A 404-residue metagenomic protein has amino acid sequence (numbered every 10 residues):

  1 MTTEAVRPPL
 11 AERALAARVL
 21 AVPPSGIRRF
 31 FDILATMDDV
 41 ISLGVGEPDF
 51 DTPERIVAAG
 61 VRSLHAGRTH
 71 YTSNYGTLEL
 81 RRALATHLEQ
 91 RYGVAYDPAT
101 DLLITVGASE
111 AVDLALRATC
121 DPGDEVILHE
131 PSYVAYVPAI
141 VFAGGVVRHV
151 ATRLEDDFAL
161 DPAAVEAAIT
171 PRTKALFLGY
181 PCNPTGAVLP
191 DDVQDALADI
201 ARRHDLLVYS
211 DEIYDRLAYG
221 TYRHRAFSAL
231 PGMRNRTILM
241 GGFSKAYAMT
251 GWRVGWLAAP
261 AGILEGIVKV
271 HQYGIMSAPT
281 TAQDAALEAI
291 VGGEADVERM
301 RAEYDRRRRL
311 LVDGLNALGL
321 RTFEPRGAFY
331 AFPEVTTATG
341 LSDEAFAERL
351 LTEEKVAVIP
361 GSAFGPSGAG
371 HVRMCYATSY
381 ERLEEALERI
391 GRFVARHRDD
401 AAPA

Functional and structural regions predicted by a protein language model:
M1-L15, L20-P23, I33-M37, I41 (+2 more regions): PLP-dependent class I/II
G67-Y71: A short acidic, glycine-rich active-site loop that binds or catalyzes chemistry on phosphate/adenosine moieties
Y75-G76: Short beta-strand to alpha-helix junction loop
L80-L84, G107: Conserved AMP-binding/adenylate-forming core of the ANL superfamily
